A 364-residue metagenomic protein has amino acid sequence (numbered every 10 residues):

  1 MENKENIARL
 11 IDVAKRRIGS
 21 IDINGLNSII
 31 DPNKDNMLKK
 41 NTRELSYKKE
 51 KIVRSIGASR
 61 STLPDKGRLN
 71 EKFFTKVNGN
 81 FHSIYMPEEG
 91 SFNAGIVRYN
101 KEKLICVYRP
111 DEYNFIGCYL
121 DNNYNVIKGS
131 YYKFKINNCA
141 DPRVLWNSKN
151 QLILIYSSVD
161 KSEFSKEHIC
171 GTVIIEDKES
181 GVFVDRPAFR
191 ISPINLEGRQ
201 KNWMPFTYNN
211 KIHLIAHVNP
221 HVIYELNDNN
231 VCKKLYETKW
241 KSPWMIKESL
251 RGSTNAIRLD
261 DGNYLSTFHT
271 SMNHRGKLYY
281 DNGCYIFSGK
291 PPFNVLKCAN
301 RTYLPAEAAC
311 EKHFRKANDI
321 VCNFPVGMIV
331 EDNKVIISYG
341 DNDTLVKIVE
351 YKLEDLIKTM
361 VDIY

Functional and structural regions predicted by a protein language model:
M1-L63: Membrane-proximal basic amphipathic "stem/tether" segments
I29, K40-E89, N93, V97-N137 (+3 more regions): Beta-rich carbohydrate-recognition and catalytic domains
I96, P142-V144, A256, M328: Hydrophobic core register within WD40 beta-propeller blades
G252: Extended ligand-binding clefts on enzyme/binding-domain cores
F314-I329, N333: A short, acidic, amphipathic alpha-helical segment used as a generic capping/interface helix at domain edges
